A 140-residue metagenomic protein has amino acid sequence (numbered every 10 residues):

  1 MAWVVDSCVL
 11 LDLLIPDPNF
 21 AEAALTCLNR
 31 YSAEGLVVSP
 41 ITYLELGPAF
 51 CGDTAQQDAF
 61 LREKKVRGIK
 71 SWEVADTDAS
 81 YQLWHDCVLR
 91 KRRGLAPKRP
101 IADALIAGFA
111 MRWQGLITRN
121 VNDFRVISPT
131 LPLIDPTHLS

Functional and structural regions predicted by a protein language model:
M1-V38, P48-R62: Short, well-structured N-terminal submotif of metal-dependent ribonuclease cores
A2, A107-S140: Acidic, PIN/NYN-like endoribonuclease modules and their adjacent C-terminal/linker elements
V9, T42, D76, I106 (+1 more regions): Alpha-helix capping/helix-boundary segments
L11, L44-G47, R125, I134: Nucleotide phosphate-binding site architecture
P16-D17, A49, L83, I127-L131: Residue-level signal for well-ordered alpha-helical positions
G35, R67-G68, P132: Conserved beta-strand segments of alpha/beta enzyme cores
I41, G47-C87: Active-site-proximal, substrate-binding regions of enzyme catalytic domains and RNA-binding/basic surfaces
I69-R119: Active-site neighborhoods of divalent-metal-dependent phosphate/nucleic-acid chemistry enzymes
